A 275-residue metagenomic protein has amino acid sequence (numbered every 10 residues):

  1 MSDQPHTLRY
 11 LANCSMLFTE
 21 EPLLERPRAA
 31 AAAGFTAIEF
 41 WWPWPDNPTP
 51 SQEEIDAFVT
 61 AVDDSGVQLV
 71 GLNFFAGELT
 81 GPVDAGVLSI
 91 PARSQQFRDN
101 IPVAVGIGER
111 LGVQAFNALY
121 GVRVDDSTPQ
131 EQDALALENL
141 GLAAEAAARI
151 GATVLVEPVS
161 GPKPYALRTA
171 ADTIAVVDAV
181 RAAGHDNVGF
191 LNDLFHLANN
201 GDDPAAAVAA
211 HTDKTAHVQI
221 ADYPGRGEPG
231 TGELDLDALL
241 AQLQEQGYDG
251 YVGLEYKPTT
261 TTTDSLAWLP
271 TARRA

Functional and structural regions predicted by a protein language model:
M1-G34, G112-V113, L137, G141 (+1 more regions): Histidine-acidic metal/acid-base catalytic patches
M1-V105, E109-V113, A241, E255 (+1 more regions): N-terminal pre-domain/capping segments
D3, D64, G81-G189: Active-site acidic/histidine proton-transfer and metal-coordination neighborhood in alpha/beta enzyme cores
C14-M16, F40-W44, L69-A76, A118-Y120 (+4 more regions): A cross-domain feature marking catalytic cores of carbohydrate-active enzymes and several ubiquitous metabolic/repair
F40-P45, L69-N73, N100-A104, E145-I150 (+3 more regions): Short C-terminal domain-edge/linker segments immediately following a structured domain
N47-P48, S127, P162-Y165, R226-G230: A generic structural signal for short coil/turn motifs at secondary-structure boundaries
